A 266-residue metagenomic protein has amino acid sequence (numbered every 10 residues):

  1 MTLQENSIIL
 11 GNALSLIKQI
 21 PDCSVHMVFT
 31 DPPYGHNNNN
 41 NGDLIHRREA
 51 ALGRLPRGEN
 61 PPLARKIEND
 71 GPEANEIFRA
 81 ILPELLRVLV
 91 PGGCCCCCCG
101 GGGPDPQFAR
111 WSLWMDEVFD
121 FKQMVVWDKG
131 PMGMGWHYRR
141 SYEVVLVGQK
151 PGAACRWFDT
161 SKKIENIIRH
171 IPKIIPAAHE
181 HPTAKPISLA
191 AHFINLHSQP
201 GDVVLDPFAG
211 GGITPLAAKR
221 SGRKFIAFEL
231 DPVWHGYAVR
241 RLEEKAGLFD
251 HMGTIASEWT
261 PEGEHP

Functional and structural regions predicted by a protein language model:
M1-F228, P232-G236, H265-P266: Core catalytic lobe of class I
M1-L3, V239-I255: Short, conserved SAM-binding/catalytic segment of Class I S-adenosyl-L-methionine-dependent methyltransferases
I255-P266: Acidic, low-complexity intrinsically disordered tails
